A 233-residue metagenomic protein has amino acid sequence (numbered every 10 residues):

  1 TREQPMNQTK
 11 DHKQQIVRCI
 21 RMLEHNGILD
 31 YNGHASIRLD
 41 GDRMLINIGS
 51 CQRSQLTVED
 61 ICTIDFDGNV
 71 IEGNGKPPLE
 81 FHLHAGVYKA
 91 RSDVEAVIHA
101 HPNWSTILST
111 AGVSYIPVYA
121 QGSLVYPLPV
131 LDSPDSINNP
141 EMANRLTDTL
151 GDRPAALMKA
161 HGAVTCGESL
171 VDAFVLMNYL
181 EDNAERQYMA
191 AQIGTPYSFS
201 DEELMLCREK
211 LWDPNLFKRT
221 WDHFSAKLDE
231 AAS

Functional and structural regions predicted by a protein language model:
T1-P5: Short, Lys/Arg-enriched N-terminal segments with co-localized hydrophobic residues within the first ~10-30 amino acids
M6-S233: Glycine-rich flexible loops
